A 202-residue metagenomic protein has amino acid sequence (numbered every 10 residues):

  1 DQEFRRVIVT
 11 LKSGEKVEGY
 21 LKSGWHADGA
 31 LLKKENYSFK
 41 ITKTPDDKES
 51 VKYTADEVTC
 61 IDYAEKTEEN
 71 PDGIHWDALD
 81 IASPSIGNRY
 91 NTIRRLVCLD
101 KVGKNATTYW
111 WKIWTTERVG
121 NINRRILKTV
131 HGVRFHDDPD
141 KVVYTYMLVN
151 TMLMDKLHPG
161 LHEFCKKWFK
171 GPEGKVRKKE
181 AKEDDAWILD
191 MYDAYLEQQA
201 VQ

Functional and structural regions predicted by a protein language model:
D1-E3: Bacterial Sec-dependent N-terminal signal peptides
R5-K12: A short beta-strand micro-motif
V7, V17-L21: Conserved glycine-centered beta-strand/turn positions repeated across beta-sheet architectures
T10, V133-F135, I188-M191: Extended, compositionally biased low-complexity polar/Lys-Gly-rich tracts and adjacent boundary/linker regions are
K12-K16, G29-A30: Short acidic/polar, Gly/Pro-enriched loop/turn segments located at secondary-structure boundaries
Y20-F164: Aromatic-patch recognition
F164-Q202: C-terminal partner/receptor-binding element of secreted or periplasmic proteins
